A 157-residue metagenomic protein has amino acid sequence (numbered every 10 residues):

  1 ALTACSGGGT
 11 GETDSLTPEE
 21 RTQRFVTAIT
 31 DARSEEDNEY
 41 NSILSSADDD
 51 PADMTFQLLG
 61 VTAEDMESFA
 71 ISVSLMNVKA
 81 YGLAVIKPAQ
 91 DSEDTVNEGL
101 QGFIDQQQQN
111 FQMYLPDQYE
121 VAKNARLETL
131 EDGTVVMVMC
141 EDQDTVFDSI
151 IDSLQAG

Functional and structural regions predicted by a protein language model:
L2-S6: C-terminal motif of bacterial Sec signal peptides marking the signal peptidase cleavage site
E12-S34: Post-signal peptide N-terminal segment of mature Sec-exported envelope proteins
T22-V26, L83, E93, N97-Q101 (+1 more regions): Extracytoplasmic/secreted envelope proteins and their assembly/folding machinery, especially bacterial periplasmic
V26-F56: Post-signal-peptide N-terminal segment of Sec-exported extracytoplasmic proteins
L44-K79, T95-V96: Short, compositionally biased low-complexity segments enriched in polar/charged residues
L75, V85, Q118-A156: A short, solvent-exposed beta-edge/loop patch
A80-Q90: A short acidic-to-branched-hydrophobic micro-motif
E93-E131: Short Gly/Thr-rich strand-loop-strand
